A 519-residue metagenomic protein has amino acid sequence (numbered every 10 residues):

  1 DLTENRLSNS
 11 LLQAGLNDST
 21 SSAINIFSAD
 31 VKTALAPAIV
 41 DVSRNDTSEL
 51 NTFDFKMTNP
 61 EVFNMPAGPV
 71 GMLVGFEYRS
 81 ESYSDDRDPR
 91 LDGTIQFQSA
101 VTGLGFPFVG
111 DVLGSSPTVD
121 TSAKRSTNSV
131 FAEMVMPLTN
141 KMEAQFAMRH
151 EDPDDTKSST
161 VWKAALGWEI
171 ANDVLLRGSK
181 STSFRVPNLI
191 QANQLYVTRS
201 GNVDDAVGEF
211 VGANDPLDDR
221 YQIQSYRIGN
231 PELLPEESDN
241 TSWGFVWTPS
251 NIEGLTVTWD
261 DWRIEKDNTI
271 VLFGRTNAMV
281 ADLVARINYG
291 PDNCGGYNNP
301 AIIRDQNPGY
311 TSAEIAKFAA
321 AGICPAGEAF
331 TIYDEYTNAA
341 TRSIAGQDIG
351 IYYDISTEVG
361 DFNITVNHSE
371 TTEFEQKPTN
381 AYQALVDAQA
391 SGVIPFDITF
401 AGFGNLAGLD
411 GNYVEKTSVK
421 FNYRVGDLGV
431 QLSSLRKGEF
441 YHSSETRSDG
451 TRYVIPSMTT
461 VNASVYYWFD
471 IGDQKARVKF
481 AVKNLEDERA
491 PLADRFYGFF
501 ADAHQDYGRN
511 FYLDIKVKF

Functional and structural regions predicted by a protein language model:
D1, F27-A29, T52, K56 (+6 more regions): Surface-exposed extracellular loop regions of Gram-negative outer-membrane beta-barrel proteins
D1-T127, D155, S181-E232, D260-A345 (+2 more regions): Surface-exposed, low-complexity loop segments enriched in small/polar and acidic residues
E49-F55, N128-M134, T160-L166, G229 (+5 more regions): Hydrophobic, lipid-facing positions within transmembrane beta-strands of outer-membrane proteins
E61, Y78-S84, M148-D154, K180-V186 (+10 more regions): Transmembrane beta-strands of outer-membrane beta-barrel pores
V62-V70, L138-M142, D173, S250-T256 (+6 more regions): Short loop/turn motifs that connect adjacent beta-strands in outer-membrane beta-barrel proteins
V70-V74, A144-F146, W162, L176-G178 (+10 more regions): Transmembrane beta-strands of outer-membrane beta-barrel proteins
R199, I364-D470, E486: C-terminal beta-barrel architecture of Gram-negative outer-membrane proteins
D267, T372-E375, S433-E445, Y467-F519: C-terminal beta-signal and adjacent terminal beta-strands/loops of Gram-negative outer-membrane beta-barrel proteins
